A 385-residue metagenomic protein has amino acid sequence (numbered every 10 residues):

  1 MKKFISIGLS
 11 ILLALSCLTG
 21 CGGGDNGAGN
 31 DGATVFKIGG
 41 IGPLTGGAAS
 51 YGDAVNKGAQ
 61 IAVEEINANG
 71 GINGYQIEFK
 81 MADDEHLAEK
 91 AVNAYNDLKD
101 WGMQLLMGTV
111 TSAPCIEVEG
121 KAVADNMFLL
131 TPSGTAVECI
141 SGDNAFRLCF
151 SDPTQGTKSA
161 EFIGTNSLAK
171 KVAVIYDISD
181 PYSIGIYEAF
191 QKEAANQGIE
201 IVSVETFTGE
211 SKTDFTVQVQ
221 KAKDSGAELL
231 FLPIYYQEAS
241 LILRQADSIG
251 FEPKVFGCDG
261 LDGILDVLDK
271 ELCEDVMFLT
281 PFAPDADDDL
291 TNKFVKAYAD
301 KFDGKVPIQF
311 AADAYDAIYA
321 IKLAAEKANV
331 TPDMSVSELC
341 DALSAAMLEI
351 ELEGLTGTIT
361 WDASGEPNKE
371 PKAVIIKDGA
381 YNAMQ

Functional and structural regions predicted by a protein language model:
M1-I7: Positively charged n-region of N-terminal signal peptides that target proteins for export
I11-L12: Repetitive helical segments and hydrophobic/amphipathic motifs
S16-G20: C-terminal motif of bacterial Sec signal peptides marking the signal peptidase cleavage site
C21-Q385: Extracytosolic ligand-binding ectodomains
